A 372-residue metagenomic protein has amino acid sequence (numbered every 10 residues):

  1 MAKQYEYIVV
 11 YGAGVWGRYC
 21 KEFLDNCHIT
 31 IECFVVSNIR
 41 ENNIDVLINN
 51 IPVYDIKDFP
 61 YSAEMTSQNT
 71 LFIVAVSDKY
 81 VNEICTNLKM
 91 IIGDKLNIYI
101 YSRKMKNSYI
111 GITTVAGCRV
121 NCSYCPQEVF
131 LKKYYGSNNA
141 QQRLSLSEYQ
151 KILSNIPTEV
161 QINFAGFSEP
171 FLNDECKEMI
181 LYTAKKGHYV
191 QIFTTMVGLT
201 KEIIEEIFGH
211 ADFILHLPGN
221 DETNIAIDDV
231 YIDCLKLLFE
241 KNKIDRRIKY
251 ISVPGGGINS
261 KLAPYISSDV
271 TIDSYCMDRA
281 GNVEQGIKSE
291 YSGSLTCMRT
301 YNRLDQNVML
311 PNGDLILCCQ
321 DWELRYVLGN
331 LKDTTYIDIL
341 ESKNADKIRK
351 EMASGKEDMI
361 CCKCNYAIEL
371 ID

Functional and structural regions predicted by a protein language model:
Y5-L24: Glycine-rich adenosine-cofactor-binding loop
E32-N38: Short internal beta-strands
I39-K104: Phosphate-bearing ligand-interacting subdomains that bind or position ATP/ADP/UDP/GDP/NAD(P) or nucleotide-linked
I92-T113, T158, N282-L295, Y301 (+3 more regions): N-terminal [4Fe-4S]-dependent radical SAM core
R103-A211, E222-A226, I371: Conserved alpha-helical substructure of the radical SAM core
C118-N121, C125, T300-Y301, G355-D372: Cysteine-cluster motifs in flexible loop/terminal segments that predominantly coordinate metals
L238-I251, G256, P264-Y291, Q320-E369: C-terminal accessory region of radical SAM enzymes
D314-L315: Hydrophobic "anchor" residues
